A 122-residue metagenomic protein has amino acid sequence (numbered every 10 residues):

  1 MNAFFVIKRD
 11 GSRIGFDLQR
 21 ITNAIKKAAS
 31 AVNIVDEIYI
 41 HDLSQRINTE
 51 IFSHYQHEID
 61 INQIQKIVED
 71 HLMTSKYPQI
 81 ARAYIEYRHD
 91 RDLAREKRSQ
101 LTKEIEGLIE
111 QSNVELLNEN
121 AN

Functional and structural regions predicted by a protein language model:
M1-N122: Extended catalytic cores of very large enzyme megasubunits
